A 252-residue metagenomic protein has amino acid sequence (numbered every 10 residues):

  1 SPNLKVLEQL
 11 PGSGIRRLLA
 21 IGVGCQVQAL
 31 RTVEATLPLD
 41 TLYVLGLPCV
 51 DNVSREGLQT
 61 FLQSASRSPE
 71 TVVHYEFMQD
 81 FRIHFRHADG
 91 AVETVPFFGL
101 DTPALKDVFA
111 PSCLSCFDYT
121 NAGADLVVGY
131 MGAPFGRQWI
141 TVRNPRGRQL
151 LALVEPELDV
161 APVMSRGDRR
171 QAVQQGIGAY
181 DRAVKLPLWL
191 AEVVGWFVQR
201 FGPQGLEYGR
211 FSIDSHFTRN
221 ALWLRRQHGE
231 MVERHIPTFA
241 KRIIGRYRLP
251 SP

Functional and structural regions predicted by a protein language model:
S1, D51-F61: Short, charged, surface-exposed secondary-structure boundary motifs
S1-G12: Portal/gating segments that form or line small-molecule/metal binding sites
R16-G22, L42: Generic beta-sheet signal
A20-L30, D51: Gly/Ser/Thr-rich loops at beta-strand to alpha-helix junctions that form or flank small-molecule/cofactor-binding
A29-T32, L151-A152: Short glycine-/acidic-enriched loop or helix-start segments at secondary-structure transitions that form or flank
E34-P38, F61-S64, E155-D159: Short, solvent-exposed amphipathic alpha-helical segments in soluble enzyme and RNA/protein-processing domains
A35-L47: A short alpha->loop->secondary-structure connector
S68-P252: Long, compositionally biased charged/polar accessory segments in the mid-to-C-terminal portions of proteins
